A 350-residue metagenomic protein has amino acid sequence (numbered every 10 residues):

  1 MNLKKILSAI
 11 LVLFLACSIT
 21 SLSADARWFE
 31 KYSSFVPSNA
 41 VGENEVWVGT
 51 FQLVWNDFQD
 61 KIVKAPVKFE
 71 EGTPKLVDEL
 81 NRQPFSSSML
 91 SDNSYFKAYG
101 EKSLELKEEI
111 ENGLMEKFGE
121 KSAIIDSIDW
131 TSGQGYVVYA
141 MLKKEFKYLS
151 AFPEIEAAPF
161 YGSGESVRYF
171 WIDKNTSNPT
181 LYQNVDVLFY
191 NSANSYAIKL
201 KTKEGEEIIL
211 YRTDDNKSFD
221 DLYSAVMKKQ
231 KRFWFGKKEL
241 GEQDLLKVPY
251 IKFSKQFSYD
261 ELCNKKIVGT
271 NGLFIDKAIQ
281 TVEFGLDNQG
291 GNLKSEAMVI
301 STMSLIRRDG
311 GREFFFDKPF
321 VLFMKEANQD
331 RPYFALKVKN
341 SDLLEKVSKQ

Functional and structural regions predicted by a protein language model:
M1-I10: Bacterial N-terminal signal peptides that target proteins for export
I10-S18: Bacterial N-terminal signal peptides
S23-Q350: Hydrophobic-core positions in well-structured secondary-structure elements of globular domains
